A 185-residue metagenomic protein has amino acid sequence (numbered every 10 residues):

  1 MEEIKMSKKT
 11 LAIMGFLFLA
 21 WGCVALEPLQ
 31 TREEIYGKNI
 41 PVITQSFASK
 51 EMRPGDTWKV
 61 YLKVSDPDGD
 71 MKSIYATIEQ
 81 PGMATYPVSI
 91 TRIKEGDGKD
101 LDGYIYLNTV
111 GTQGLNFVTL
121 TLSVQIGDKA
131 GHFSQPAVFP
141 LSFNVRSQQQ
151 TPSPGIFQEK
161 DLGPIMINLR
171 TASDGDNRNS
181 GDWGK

Functional and structural regions predicted by a protein language model:
A25-V42: Proline/serine/threonine-rich low-complexity linkers at boundaries of modular beta-sandwich domains
Q45-M52: Short beta-strand segments of immunoglobulin-like
P54-V60: Structural beta-strand segments of beta-rich domains
K63-G69: Extracellular acidic, Ser/Thr/Pro-rich low-complexity tracts
E95-T109: Aromatic sugar-binding surface patches on proteins that engage polysaccharides or sugar-phosphate polymers
G111-L120: Short glycine/proline/serine/threonine-rich loop/turn segments at secondary-structure transition edges
H132-S180: Short beta-strand elements
